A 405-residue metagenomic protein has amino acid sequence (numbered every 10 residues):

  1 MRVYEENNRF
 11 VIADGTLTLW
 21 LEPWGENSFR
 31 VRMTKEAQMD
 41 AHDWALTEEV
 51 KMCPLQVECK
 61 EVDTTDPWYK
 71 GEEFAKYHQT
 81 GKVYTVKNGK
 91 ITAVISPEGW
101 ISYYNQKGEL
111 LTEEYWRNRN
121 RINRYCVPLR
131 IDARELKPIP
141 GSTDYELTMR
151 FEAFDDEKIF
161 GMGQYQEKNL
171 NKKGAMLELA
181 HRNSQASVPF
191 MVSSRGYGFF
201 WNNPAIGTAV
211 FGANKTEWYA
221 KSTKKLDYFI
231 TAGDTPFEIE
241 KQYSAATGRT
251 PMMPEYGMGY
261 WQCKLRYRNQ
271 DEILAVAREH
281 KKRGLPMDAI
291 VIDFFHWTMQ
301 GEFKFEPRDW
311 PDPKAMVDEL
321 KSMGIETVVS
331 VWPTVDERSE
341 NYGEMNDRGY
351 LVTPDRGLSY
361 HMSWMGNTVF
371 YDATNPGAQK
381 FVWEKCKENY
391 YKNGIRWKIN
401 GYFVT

Functional and structural regions predicted by a protein language model:
M1-G257, C263-L265, N269-R278, A289-I292 (+5 more regions): N-terminal accessory segment at the very beginning of proteins
P251-T405: Aromatic-lined carbohydrate-binding/catalytic grooves of carbohydrate-active enzymes
